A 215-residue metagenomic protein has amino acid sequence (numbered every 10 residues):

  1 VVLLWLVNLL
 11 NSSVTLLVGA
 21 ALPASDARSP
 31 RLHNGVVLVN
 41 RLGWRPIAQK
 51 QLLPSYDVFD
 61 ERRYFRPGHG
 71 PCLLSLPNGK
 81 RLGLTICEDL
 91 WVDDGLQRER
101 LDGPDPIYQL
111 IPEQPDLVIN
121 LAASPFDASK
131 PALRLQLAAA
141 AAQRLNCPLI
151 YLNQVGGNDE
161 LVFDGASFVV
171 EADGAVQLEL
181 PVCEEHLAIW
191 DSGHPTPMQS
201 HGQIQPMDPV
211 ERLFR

Functional and structural regions predicted by a protein language model:
V1-R215: Enzyme catalytic cores with a strong preference for nitrogen-chemistry domains
